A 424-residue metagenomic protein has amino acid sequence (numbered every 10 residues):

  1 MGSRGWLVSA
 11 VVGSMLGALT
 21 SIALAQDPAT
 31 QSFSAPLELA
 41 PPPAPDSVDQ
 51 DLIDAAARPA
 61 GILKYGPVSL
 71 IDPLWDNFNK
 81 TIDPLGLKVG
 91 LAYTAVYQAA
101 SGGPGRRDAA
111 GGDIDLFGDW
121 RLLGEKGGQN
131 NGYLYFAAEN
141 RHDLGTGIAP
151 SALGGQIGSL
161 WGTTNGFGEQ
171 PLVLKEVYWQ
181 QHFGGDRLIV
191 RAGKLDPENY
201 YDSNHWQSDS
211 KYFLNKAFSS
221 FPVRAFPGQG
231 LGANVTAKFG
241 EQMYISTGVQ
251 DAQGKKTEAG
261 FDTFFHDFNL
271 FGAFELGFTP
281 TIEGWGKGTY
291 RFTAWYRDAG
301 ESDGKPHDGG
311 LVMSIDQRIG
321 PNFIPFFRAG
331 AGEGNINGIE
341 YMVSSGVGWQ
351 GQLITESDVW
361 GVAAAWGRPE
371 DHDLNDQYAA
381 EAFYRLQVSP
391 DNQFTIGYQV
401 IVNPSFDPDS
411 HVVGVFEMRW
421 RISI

Functional and structural regions predicted by a protein language model:
G13, T20-Q98, G105, R121-G127: N-terminal periplasmic/intermembrane-space "pro-region" immediately following the signal or transit peptide
P28, G66, I71-V89, R121-L134 (+6 more regions): Short loop/turn motifs that connect adjacent beta-strands in outer-membrane beta-barrel proteins
K80-I82, W120-K126, Q180-F183, K194 (+8 more regions): Residue-level signature of outer-membrane beta-barrel architecture
L87-L91, N130-A137, L188-R191, A233 (+8 more regions): Transmembrane beta-strands of outer-membrane beta-barrel proteins
A95-A99, A138-L144, K194-N199, V249-Q253 (+6 more regions): Transmembrane beta-strands of outer-membrane beta-barrel pores
G147-Y178, G185-F271, E275: Surface-exposed coil loops of outer-membrane beta-barrel proteins
G277-E370, A382: Detector for outer-membrane/organellar transmembrane beta-barrel domains, recognizing the amphipathic beta-strand
V412-I424: Outer-membrane beta-barrel "beta-signal"
